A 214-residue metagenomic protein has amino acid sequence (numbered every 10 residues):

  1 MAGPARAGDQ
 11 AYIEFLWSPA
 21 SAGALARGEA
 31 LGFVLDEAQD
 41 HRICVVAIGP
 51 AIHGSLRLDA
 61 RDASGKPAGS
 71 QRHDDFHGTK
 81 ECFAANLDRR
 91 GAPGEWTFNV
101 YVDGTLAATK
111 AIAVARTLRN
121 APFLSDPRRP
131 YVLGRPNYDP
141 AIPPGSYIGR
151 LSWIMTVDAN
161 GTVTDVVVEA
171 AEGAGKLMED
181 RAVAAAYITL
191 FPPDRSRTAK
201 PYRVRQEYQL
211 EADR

Functional and structural regions predicted by a protein language model:
G3-A7: Sec/Tat signal peptide C-region and signal peptidase I cleavage site
G8-R214: Charge-biased low-complexity segments
